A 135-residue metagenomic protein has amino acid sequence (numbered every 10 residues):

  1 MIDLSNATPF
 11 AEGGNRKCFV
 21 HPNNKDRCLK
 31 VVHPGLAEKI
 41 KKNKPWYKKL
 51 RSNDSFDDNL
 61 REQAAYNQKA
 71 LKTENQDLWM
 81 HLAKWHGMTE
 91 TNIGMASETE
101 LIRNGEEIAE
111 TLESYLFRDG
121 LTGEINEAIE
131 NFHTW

Functional and structural regions predicted by a protein language model:
M1-P9: Conserved N-terminal boundary motif of the eukaryotic protein kinase catalytic domain
P9-L71: ATP-binding glycine-rich loop module of kinase domains
G13, D58-A64, M80, G94 (+1 more regions): Short, well-structured alpha-helical interface segments that form or flank functional binding sites
K49-N59, R118-I129: A short acidic, glycine-rich active-site loop that binds or catalyzes chemistry on phosphate/adenosine moieties
E74-A128: Conserved structural core of kinase catalytic domains
T134-W135: Protein kinase catalytic-loop region centered on the HRD/HxD motif
